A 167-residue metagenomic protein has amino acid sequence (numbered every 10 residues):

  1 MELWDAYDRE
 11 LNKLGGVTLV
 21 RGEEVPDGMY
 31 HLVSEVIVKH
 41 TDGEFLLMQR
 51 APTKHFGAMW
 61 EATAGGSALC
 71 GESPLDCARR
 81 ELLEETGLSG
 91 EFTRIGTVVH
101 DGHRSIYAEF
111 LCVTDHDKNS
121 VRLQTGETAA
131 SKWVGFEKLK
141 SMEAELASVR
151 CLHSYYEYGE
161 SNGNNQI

Functional and structural regions predicted by a protein language model:
M1-E35, T41: Acidic, metal-coordinating catalytic segment for phosphate/diphosphate chemistry, firing primarily on the Nudix
K13, A58, C70, V99-I167: Nudix hydrolase/Nudix homology domain
L19-V20, A51, P74, A147: Residue-level structural signal for beta-strand termini and adjacent loop
R21-E24, I95-H100: Short, solvent-exposed loop/turn elements at beta->coil junctions and helix N-caps that rim active or binding pockets
V25-D27, F56-E61, K132: A short, polar/proline- and glycine-enriched secondary-structure boundary/capping micro-motif
V33-A64: A glycine-rich, hydrophobic loop/mini-helix early in the fold
L46-L47, A62-I95: The catalytic Nudix box helix
